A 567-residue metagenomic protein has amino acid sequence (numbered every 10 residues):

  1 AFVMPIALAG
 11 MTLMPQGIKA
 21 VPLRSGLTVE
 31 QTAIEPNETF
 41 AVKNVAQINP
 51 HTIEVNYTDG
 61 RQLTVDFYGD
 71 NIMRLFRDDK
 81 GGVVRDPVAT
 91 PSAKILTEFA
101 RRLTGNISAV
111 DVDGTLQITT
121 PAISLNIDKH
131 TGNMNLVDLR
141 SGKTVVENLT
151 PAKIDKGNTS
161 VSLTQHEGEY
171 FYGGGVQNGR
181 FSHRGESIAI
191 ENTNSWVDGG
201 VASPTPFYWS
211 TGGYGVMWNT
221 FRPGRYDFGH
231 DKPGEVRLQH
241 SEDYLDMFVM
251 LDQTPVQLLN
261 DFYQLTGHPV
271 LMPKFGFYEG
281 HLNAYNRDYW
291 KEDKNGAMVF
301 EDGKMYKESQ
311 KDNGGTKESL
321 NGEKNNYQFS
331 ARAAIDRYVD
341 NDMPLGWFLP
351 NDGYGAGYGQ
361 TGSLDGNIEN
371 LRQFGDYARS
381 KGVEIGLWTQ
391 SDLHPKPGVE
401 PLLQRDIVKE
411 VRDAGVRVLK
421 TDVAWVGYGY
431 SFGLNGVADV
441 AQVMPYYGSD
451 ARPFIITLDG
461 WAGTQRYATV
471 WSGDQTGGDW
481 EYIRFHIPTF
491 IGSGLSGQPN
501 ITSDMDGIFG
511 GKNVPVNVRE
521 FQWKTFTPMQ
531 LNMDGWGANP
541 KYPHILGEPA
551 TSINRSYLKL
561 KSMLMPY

Functional and structural regions predicted by a protein language model:
A1-P15: Gram-negative bacterial Sec-dependent N-terminal signal peptides
L13, G17-G276, N313-N321, Q328-S330 (+2 more regions): N-terminal accessory segment at the very beginning of proteins
P87-E98, L139, P344-L558: Aromatic- and carboxylate-enriched substrate-binding clefts and catalytic-loop regions of carbohydrate-active enzymes
A189, I553-Y567: Glycan-recognition and catalytic regions of carbohydrate-active enzymes
D243-F248, K274-G322, G353-G362, Q390-D392 (+3 more regions): Glycine- and acidic
T316-Q328, L393-L403: Active-site mouth loops of central-metabolism enzymes
N325-F329, S431, G511, S562: Soluble non-cytosolic domains of exported or imported proteins
Y327-N351: Catalytic domains of carbohydrate-active enzymes, especially glycoside hydrolases
